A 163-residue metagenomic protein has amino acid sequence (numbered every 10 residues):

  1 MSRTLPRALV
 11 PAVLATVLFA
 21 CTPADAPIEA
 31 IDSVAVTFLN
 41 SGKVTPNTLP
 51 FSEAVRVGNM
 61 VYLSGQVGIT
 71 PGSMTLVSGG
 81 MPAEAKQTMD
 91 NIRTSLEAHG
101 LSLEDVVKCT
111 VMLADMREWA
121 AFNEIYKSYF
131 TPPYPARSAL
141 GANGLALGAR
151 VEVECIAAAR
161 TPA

Functional and structural regions predicted by a protein language model:
M1-V10: Bacterial N-terminal signal peptides that target proteins for export
V10-V13, V17-D90, T94-H99, E104-V107 (+1 more regions): N-terminal presequence-like segments and the immediate start of the first folded domain
